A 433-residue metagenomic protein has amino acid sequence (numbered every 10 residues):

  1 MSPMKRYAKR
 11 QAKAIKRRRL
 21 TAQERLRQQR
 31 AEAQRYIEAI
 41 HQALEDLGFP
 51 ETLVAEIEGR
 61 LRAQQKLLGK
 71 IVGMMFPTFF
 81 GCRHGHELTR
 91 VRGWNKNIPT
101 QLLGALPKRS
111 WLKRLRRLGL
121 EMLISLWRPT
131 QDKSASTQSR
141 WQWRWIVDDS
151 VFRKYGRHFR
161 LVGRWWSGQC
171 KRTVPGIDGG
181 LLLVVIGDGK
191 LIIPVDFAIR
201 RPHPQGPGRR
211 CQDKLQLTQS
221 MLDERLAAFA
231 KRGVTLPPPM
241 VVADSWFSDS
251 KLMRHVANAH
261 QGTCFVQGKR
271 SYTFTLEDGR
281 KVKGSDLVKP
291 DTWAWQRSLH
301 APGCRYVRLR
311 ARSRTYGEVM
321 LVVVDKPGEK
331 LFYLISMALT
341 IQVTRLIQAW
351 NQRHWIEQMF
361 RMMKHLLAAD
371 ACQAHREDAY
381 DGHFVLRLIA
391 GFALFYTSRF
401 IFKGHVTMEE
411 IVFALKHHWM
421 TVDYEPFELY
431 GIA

Functional and structural regions predicted by a protein language model:
S2-A105: Gly/serine-rich nucleotide phosphate-binding loop at the start of the catalytic core of nucleotide/ADP-ribose-handling
M4, H203-V322, I401, V406-L415: An internal, acidic/charged active-site-proximal segment that coordinates divalent cations and/or engages
A22, A105-P194, I199-R201, R305: Active-site-proximal, Lys/Arg-enriched surface segment that forms a nucleic-acid-binding/basic interface patch
I57-K70, Q169-P175, A374-F384: Structural motif
G73-M74, L88, W141-Y155, L182 (+5 more regions): Short, conserved catalytic/metal-binding motifs centered on acidic residues
G81, E87, I98-Q101, Q169-P237 (+1 more regions): Electropositive, glycine- and tryptophan-enriched low-complexity nucleic-acid-binding patches
V151, Q342-A374: Short amphipathic alpha-helical "interface-anchor" segments enriched in bulky aromatics
A369-P426: Basic, amphipathic alpha-helical segments enriched in Lys/Arg and hydrophobic/aromatic residues
